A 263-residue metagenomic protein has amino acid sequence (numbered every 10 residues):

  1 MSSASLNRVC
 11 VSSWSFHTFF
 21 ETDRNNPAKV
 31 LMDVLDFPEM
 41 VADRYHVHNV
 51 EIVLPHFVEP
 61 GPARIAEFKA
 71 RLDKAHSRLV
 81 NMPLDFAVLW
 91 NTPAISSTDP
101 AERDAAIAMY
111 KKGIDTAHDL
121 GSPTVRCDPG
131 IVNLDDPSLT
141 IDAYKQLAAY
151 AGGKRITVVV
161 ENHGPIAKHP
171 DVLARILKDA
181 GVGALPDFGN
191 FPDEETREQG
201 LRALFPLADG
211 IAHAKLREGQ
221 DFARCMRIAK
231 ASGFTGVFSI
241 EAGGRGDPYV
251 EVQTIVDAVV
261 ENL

Functional and structural regions predicted by a protein language model:
S2-H46, D73, K145-A148, I166-L263: Histidine-acidic metal/acid-base catalytic patches
S3-S5, E39, R71-P186, P192-E195: Active-site acidic/histidine proton-transfer and metal-coordination neighborhood in alpha/beta enzyme cores
W14-F16, I52-P55, D85: Acidic/polar N-terminal loop/beta-strand segments that form early-domain functional surfaces
N26, V30, G61-R64, D99-A106 (+3 more regions): Residue-level preference for long, well-ordered alpha-helices that form the structural scaffold of enzyme catalytic
H48-A70, C127-D135: Glycine-rich, proline-tolerant flexible connector loops at the mouths of alpha/beta enzymes
V53, L120, D128, A214-K215 (+1 more regions): Conserved residues at the C-terminal ends of beta-strands
H56-F57, A87, V132-N133, I166 (+2 more regions): Positions that flank functional sites
